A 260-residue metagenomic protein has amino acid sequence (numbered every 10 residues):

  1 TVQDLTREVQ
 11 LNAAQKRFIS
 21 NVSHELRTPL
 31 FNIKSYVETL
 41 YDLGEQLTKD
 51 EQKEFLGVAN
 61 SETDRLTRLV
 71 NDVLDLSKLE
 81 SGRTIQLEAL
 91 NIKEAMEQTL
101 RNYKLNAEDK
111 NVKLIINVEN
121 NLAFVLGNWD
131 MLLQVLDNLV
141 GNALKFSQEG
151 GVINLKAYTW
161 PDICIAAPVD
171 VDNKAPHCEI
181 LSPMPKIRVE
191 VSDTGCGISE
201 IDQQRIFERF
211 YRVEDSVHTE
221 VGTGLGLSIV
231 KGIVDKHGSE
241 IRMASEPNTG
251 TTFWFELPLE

Functional and structural regions predicted by a protein language model:
S61-L66: Short alpha-helical segment of the dimerization/phosphotransfer core of two-component systems
S81-Q86, F124-G127: Conserved micro-motifs of the catalytic ATP-binding
E88-N91, E108, K113-A123, W160: Conserved catalytic submotifs in the C-terminal HATPase_c
E88-R101: A conserved beta-strand-to-alpha-helix junction within the catalytic ATP-binding
I92, G197-R205: Short helix N-cap motif at coil->helix boundaries in the Bergerat
G150-I163, I180: Short beta-strand/loop element within the Bergerat-fold HATPase_c
